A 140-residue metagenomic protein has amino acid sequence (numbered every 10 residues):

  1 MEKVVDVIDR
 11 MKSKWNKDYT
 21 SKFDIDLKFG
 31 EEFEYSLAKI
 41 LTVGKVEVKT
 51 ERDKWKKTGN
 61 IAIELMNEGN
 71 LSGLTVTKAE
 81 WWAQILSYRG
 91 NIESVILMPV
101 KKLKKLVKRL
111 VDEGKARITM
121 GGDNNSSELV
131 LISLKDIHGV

Functional and structural regions predicted by a protein language model:
E2-K14, G114-V140: Charged phosphate-binding loop/patch that engages nucleotide di/tri-phosphates or the phosphate backbone of nucleic
V4-I8, K22, D26-Y35: Nuclease catalytic cores
W15-F23: Short, basic, glycine/proline-bearing loop/turn elements
D24, T50-M98: Catalytic cores of nucleic-acid endonucleases
E32, S36, L74-T77: Short, well-structured alpha-helical interface segments that form or flank functional binding sites
L37-K57: Conserved catalytic cores of phosphodiester-cleaving nucleases, focusing on short active-site segments
L41-V43, T77-A79, V100-L103: Short, solvent-exposed coil/turn segments at beta-strand boundaries
W82-D123: Domain-level recognition of nuclease-like catalytic cores that cleave nucleotide substrates
